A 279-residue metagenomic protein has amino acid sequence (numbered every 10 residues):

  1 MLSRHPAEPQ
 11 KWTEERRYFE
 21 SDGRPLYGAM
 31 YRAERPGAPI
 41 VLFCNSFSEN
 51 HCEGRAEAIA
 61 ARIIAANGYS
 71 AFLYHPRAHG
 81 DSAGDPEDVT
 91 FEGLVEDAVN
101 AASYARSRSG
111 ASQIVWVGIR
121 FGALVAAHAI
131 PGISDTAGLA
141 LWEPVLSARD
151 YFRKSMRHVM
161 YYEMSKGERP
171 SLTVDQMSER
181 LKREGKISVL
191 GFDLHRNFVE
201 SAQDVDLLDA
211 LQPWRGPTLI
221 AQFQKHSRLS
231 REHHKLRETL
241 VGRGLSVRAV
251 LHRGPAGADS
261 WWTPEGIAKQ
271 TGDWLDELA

Functional and structural regions predicted by a protein language model:
M1-P36: N-terminal cap/lid segment of alpha/beta-hydrolase-fold proteins
R16-Y18, A29, S48, R62-A65 (+3 more regions): Terminal, non-globular segments
R32-P76, D81, Y104: Short, surface-exposed "cap/lid" segments of acyl-processing enzymes
A38-I40, Q113-V115, G138: Structural motif
H79-Q113: Catalytic nucleophile-loop/oxyanion-hole region of alpha/beta-hydrolase and closely related hydrolase-like folds
V117-A126, E143: Gly/Ala-rich beta-loop-alpha elbow adjacent to hydrolase catalytic centers
H128-G132: Active-site signature of alpha/beta-hydrolase-fold catalytic machinery across serine- and Asp/Cys-nucleophile hydrolases
I133-W274: The alpha/beta-hydrolase serine catalytic core
